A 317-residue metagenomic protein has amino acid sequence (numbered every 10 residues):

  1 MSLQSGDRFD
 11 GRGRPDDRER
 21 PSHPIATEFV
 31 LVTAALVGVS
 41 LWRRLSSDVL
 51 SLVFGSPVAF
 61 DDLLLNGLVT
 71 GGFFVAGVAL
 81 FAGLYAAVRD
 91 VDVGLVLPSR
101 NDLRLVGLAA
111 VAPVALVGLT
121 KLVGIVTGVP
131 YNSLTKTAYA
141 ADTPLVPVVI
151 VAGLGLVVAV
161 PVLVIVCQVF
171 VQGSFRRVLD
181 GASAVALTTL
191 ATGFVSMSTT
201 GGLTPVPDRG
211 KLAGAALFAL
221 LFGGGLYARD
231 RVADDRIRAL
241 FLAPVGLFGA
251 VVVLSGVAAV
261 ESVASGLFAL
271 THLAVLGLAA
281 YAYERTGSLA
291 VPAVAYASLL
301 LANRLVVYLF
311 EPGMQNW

Functional and structural regions predicted by a protein language model:
M1-D142, V146-I150, V157, S255-V257 (+3 more regions): N-terminal, membrane-interfacial amphipathic/helix-forming hydrophobic leader that caps and precedes the first
D61-V69, L179-T188, A239, S288: Membrane-interface starts of transmembrane alpha-helices
L80, V171, L278-A279: Hydrophobic/aromatic residues in alpha-helical transmembrane segments
D92-R100, Q172-D180, R229-I237, T286-G287: Membrane-interface helix-boundary motifs at transmembrane edges
P113, V185-S198, F241-V251: Small-polar-interrupted transmembrane alpha-helices in polytopic inner-membrane proteins
A115, V166-C167, A274-V275: Residue-level signal for transmembrane alpha-helical positions in Major Facilitator Superfamily
A140-D230: Function-critical hydrophobic alpha-helical transmembrane segments in multi-pass membrane proteins
G214-N316: Functionally important transmembrane alpha-helices
